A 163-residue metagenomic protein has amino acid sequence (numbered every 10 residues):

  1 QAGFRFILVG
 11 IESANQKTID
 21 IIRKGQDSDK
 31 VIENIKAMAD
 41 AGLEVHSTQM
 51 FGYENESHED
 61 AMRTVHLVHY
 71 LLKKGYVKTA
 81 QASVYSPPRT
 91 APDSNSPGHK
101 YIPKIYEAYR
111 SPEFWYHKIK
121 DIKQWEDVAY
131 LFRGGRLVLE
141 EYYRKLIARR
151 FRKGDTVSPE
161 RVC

Functional and structural regions predicted by a protein language model:
A2-I11, K24-A91, A108-Y109, F114: Conserved C-terminal portion of the radical SAM core fold that forms the substrate/S-adenosylmethionine-binding
Q16-I21, P92: A short acidic, helix-capping loop that chelates divalent metal ions and anchors anionic groups
K17, D29, E33, E59 (+1 more regions): Generic alpha-helical secondary structure signal
P92-C163: Radical SAM enzyme core and accessory elements
